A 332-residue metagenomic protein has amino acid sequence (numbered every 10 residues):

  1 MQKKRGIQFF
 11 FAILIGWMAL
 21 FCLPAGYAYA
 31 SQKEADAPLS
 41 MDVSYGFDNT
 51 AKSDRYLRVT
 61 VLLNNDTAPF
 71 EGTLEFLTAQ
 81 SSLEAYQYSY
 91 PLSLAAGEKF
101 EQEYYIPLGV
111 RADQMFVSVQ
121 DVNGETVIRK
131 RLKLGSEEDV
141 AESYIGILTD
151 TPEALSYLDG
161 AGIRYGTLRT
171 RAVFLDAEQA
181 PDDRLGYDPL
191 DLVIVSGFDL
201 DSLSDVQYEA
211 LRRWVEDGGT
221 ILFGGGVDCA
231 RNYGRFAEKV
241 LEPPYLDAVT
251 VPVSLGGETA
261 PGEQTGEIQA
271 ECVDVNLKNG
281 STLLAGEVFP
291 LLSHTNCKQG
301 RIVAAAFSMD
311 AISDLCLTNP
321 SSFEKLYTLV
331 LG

Functional and structural regions predicted by a protein language model:
M1-G6: N-terminal secretory signal peptides that target proteins for export/translocation
F11-C22: Bacterial N-terminal signal peptides
C22-E34: Sec-dependent signal peptide cleavage junction
S31-L62, D66-S81, Y88-E98, E103-Y105 (+4 more regions): Extracellular ligand-binding/catalytic regions of CAZymes and related secreted enzymes and adhesion modules
S53-R58, A112-L192, S196: Aromatic-Pro/Gly-enriched surface loop or interdomain linker that acts as a lid/target-recognition segment
L148-T151, V195-F198, G224-V227, A305-M309: Active-site-proximal beta-strand/loop segments in catalytic clefts of secreted hydrolases
L185, V195-V288, N319-L326: A glycine-rich, often tryptophan-bearing local segment used as a flexible ligand/cofactor-contacting loop or short
